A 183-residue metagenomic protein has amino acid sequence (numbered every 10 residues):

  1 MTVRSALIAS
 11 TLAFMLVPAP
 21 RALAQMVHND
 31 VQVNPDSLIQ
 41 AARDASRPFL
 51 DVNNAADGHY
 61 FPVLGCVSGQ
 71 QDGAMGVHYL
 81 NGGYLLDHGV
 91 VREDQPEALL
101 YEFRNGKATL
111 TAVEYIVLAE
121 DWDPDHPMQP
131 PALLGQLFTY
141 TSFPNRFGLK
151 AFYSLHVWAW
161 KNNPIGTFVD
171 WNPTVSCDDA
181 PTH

Functional and structural regions predicted by a protein language model:
M1-I8: Bacterial N-terminal signal peptides that target proteins for export
A9-P18: Bacterial N-terminal signal peptides
A19-A24: Sec/Tat signal peptide C-region and signal peptidase I cleavage site
Q25-H183: Primary mode marks residue(s) on the alpha4-beta5-alpha5 output face of response regulator receiver
